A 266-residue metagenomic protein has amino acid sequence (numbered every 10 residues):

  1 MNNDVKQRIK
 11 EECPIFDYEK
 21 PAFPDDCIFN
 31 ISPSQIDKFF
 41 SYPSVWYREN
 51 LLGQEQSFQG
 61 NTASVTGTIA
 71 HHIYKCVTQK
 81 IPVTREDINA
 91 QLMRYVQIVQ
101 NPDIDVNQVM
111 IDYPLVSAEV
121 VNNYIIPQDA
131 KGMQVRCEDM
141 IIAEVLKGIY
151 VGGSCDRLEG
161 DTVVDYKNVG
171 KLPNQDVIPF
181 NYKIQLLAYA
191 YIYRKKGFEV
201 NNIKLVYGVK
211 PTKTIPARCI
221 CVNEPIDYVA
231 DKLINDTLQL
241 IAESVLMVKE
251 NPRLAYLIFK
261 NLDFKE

Functional and structural regions predicted by a protein language model:
M1-S154: Metal-dependent nuclease catalytic cores that hydrolyze phosphodiester bonds in DNA/RNA, characterized by
R48, Q56, L172-N174, P211-I215: Short catalytic/ligand-binding loop motif for oxyanion handling, primarily in non-cytosolic enzymes, centered on
G53, I142-A143, V169-K171, G208-T212: Short, solvent-exposed loop/turn segments at secondary-structure junctions
A63, Q175-Y182, D227, D231: Flexible, glycine- and charge-enriched loops at secondary-structure boundaries
V65-T68, I184, K232, D236: Generic recognition of short, well-ordered alpha-helical interface segments
L115-A118, N122, L187, N235-A242: Generic alpha-helical structural signal
R136-Y191, K196: Non-catalytic protein-protein interaction segments used by genome-maintenance enzymes to assemble and couple activities
I192-E266: Metal-dependent nuclease catalytic regions and adjoining charged, substrate-binding loops involved in nucleic-acid end
